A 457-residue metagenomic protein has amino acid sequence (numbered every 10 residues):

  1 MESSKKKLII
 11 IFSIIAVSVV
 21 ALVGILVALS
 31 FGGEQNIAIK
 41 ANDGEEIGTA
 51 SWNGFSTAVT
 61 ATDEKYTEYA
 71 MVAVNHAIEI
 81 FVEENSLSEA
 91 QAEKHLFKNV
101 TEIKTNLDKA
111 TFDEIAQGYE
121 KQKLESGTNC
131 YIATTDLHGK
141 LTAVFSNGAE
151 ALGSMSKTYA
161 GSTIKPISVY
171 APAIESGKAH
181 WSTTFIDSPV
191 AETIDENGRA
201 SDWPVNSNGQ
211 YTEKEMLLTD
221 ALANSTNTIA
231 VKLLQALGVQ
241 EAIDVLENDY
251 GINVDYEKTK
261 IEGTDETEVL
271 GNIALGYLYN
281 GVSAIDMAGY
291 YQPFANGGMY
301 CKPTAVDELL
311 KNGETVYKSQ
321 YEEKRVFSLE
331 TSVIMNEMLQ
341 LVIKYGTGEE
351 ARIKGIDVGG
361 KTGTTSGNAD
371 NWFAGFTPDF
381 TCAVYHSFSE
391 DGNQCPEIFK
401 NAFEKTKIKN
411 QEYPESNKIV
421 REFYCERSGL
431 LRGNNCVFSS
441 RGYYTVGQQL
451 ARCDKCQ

Functional and structural regions predicted by a protein language model:
E2-S18: N-terminal Sec-pathway targeting helices
F12-I14, F31, T105, K109-L124 (+4 more regions): A penicillin-recognizing enzyme superfamily signal
S30-Y131, T228, K232, Q240 (+3 more regions): Extracytoplasmic/periplasmic proteins that interact with beta-lactams or build/remodel peptidoglycan
A38, Y131-T134, T142-F145, T184 (+7 more regions): Structural recognition of the beta-strand scaffold that forms the well-ordered cores of secreted hydrolase catalytic
G44, I115, G139, T158-D187 (+5 more regions): Active-site SXXK
N75-E83, T134-N147, S176-K178, V190-T193 (+7 more regions): Glycine-rich, acidic and aromatic/proline-enriched surface loops and short helix-turn segments that act as binding
A179-A242, L270, N312-L341: Conserved catalytic neighborhood of penicillin-recognizing serine enzymes
R199-N206, Q210, G238-G289: Mid-domain, small-residue-enriched loop/turn segments at the edges of structured enzyme/sensor domains
